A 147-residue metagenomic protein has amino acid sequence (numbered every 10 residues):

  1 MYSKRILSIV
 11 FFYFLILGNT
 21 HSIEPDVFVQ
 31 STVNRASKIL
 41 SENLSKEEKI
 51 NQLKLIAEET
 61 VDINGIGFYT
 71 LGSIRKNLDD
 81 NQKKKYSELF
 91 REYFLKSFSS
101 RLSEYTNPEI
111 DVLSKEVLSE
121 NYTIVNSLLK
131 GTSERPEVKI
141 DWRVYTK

Functional and structural regions predicted by a protein language model:
M1-L7: Bacterial N-terminal signal peptides that target proteins for export
R5, Y105, L118-E120: A generic structural signal for short, non-catalytic loop/turn and secondary-structure boundary residues
S8-I16: Bacterial N-terminal signal peptides
Y13, K54, S103, E116-L118 (+1 more regions): Sterically constrained small-residue positions within well-ordered secondary structures of folded domains
L17-S22: Sec/Tat signal peptide C-region and signal peptidase I cleavage site
E24-L102: Early exported N-terminus immediately downstream of N-terminal targeting peptides
A36, K115-K147: Exposed beta-sheet edge and beta->alpha loop/turn motif
L102-S114: A short, amphipathic edge element
